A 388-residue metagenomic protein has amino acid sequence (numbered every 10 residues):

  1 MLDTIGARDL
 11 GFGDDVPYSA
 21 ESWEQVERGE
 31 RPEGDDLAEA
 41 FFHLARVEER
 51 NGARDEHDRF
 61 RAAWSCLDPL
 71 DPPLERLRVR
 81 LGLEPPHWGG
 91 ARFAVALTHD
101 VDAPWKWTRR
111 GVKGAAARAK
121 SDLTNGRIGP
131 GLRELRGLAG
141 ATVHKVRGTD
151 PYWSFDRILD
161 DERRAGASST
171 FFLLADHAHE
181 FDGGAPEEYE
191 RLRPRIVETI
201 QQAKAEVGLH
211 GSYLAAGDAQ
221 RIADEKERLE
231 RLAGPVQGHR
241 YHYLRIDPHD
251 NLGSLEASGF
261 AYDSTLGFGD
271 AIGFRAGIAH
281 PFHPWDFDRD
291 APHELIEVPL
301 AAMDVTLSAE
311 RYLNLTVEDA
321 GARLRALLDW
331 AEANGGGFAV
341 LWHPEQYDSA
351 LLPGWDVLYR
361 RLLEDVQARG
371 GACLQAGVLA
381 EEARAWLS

Functional and structural regions predicted by a protein language model:
M1-E188, H280, F287-S388: Terminal accessory/targeting
D100, H210, L255: Conserved hydrophobic/aromatic pocket- or pore-lining residues that grip, position, or stack substrates in active sites
A103-W107, R133, W153-D250, P344: Metal-dependent polysaccharide deacetylase catalytic core of the NodB/CE4 family, i.e., the active-site-bearing domain
Y213-P292, V340, S349-V357: Catalytic domains of cell-wall/extracellular-matrix polysaccharide-remodeling enzymes, centered on de-N-acetylation
